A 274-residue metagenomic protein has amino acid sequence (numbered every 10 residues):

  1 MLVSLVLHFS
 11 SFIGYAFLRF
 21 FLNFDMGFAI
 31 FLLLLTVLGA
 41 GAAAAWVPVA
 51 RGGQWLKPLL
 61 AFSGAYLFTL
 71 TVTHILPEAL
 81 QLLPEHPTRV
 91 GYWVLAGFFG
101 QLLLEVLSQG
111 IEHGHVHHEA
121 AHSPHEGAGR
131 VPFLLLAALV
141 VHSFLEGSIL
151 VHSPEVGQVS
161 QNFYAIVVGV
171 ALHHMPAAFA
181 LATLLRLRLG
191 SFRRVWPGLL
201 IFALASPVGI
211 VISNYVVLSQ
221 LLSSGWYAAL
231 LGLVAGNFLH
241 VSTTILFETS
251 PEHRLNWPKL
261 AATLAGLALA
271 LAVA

Functional and structural regions predicted by a protein language model:
M1-A274: Intrinsically disordered, metal-sensing/regulatory segments
